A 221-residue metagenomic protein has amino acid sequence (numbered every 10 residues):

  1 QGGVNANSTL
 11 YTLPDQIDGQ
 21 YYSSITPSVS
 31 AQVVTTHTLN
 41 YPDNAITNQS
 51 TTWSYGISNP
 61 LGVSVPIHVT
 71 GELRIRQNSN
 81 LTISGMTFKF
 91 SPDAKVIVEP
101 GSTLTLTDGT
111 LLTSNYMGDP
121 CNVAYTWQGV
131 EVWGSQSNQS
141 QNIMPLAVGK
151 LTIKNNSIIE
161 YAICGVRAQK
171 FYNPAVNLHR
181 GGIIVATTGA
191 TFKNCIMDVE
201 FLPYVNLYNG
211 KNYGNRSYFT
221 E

Functional and structural regions predicted by a protein language model:
Q1-I67, Y116-A124, V132, P203: Proline- and Ser/Thr-rich low-complexity, intrinsically disordered segments
Q1-N5, S157, G181-G182: Ser/Thr/Pro-rich, low-complexity mucin-like regions that serve as glycosylated stalks/linkers or repetitive adhesive
Y41, N48, W53-Y55, N59 (+14 more regions): Extracellular beta-strand solenoids
V65-I67, I83-S91, G109-W127, M144-I163 (+2 more regions): Beta-strand-rich solenoid/repeat architectures in extracellular/passenger domains of polysaccharide-targeting enzymes
G71-R76, A94-P100, G129-W133, I143 (+3 more regions): Glycine-rich beta-solenoid repeat tracts in large extracellular/virion proteins
